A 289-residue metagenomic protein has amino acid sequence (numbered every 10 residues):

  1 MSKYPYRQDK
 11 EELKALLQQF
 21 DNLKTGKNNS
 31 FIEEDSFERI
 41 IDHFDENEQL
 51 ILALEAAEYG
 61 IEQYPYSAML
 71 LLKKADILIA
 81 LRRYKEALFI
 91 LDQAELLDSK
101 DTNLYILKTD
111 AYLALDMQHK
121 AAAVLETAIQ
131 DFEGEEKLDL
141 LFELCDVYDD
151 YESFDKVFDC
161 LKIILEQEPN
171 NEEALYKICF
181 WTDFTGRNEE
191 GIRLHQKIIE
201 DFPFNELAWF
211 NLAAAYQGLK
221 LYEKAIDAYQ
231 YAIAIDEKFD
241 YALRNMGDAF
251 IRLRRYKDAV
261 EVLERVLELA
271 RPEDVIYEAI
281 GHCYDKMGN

Functional and structural regions predicted by a protein language model:
D35, M69, N103, K137-D139 (+4 more regions): Start-of-helix register in tetratricopeptide repeats
G60, Q93-A94, T127-A128, I163-I164 (+3 more regions): Canonical positions in the second alpha-helix
Q63, L96-D98, D131-E133, Q167 (+3 more regions): Structural marker of alpha-solenoid helical repeat scaffolds
